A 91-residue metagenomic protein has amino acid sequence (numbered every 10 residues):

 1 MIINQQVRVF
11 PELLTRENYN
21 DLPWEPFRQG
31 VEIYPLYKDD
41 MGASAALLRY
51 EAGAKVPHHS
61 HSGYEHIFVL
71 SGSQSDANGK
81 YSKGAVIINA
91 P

Functional and structural regions predicted by a protein language model:
M1-G42: A short, N-terminal "cap"/entry segment at the start of jelly-roll beta-barrel domains of the cupin/DSBH fold
T15, Y19, L48-R49, G63: Generic signal for short, ordered secondary-structure residues within or immediately flanking folded domains
E32, S44-A46, G63-E65: A generic structural signal for short beta-strands and their flanking turns/coil linkers
L36-Y37, A43-E51, V56-H59: Small beta-barrel nucleic-acid-binding modules, principally OB-folds
E51-A54, H61-A77, K83: Glycine- and acidic-residue-biased ligand/ion/polar-headgroup-sensing regions
